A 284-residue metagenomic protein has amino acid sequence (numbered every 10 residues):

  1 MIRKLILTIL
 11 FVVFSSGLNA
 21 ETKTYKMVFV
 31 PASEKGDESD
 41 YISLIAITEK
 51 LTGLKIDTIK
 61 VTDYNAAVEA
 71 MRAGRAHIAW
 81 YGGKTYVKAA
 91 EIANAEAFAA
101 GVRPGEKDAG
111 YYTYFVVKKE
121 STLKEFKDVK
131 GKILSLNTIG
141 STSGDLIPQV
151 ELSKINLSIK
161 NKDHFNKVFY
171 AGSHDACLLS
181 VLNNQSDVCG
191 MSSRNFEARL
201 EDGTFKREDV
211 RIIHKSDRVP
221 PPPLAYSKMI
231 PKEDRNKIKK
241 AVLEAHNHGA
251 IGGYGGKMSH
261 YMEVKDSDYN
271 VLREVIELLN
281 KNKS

Functional and structural regions predicted by a protein language model:
I2-T8: Sec-dependent signal peptide recognition, specifically the positively charged N-region followed immediately by
L10-N19: Hydrophobic h-region of N-terminal signal peptides that target proteins for export in Gram-negative bacteria
T22, K26-E49, V61, K84 (+1 more regions): Bilobed "Venus flytrap"/periplasmic-binding protein-like clamshell domains and structurally analogous long
K23-F29, S33-S43, V219-P221, A225-Y226 (+1 more regions): An extracytoplasmic/periplasmic, membrane-proximal ligand-sensing/linker region
N65-A79, I92, Y111, K127 (+1 more regions): Short helices/loops that flank or line small-molecule/ion binding pockets
W80-A93, P148-K154, S180-N183, D187-E208: A ligand-binding cleft/hinge motif common to bilobed small-molecule-binding domains
E96-D108, H164-K167, L200-R218: Short beta-strand->loop
Y111-F115, V210, P220-Y226: Small-molecule pocket liners
